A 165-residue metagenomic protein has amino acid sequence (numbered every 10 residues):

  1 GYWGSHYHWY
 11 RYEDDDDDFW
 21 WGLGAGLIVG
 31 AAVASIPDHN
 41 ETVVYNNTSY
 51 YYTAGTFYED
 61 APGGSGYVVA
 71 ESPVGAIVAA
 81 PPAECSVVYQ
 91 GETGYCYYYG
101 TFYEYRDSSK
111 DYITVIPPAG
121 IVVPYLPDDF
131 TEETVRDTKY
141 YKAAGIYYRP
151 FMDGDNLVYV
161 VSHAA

Functional and structural regions predicted by a protein language model:
G1-S49, T56, A61, G75-A83 (+1 more regions): Intrinsically disordered, low-complexity segments enriched in Gly/Tyr/His/Pro and basic residues
F19, G24-I28, A32-A34, E71-S72 (+3 more regions): Short linear motifs at secondary-structure transitions and domain/linker junctions
N47-S49, A54-T56, E92-T93, Y99-T101: Conserved SET/PR-domain catalytic core that frames the SAM/AdoMet-binding pocket
P62-G63, D153: Short capping/connector residues at structural and topological boundaries
G63, S72-P73, S108: Histidine- and/or cysteine-centered catalytic micro-motif in compact active-site loops
V87-G94, Y98-A165: Long, helix-rich, hydrophobic modules that act as membrane-proximal anchors or helical bundle/coiled-coil regulators
